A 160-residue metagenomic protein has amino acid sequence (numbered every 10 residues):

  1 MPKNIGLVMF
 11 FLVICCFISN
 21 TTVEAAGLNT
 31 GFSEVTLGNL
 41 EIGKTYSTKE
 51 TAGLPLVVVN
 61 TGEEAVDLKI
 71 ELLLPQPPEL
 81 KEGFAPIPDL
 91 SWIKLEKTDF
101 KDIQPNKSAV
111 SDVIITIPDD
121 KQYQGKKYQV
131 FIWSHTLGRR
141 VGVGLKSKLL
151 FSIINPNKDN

Functional and structural regions predicted by a protein language model:
M1-M9: Bacterial N-terminal signal peptides that target proteins for export
M9-F17: Bacterial N-terminal signal peptides
I18-A25: Sec/Tat signal peptide C-region and signal peptidase I cleavage site
A25-E63, F100: Beta-sheet-dominated interaction scaffolds and their linkers
N29-S33, G62-V113: Surface-exposed binding patches on compact interaction domains or structured appendages
E41-T45, E96-P105, L137-R139: Beta-strand-rich interaction surfaces with strong enrichment in secreted/lumenal proteins
L56-V57, K107-K121: Short, hydrophobic beta-strand segments
E64, K69, L73, P86 (+1 more regions): Terminal connector regions
